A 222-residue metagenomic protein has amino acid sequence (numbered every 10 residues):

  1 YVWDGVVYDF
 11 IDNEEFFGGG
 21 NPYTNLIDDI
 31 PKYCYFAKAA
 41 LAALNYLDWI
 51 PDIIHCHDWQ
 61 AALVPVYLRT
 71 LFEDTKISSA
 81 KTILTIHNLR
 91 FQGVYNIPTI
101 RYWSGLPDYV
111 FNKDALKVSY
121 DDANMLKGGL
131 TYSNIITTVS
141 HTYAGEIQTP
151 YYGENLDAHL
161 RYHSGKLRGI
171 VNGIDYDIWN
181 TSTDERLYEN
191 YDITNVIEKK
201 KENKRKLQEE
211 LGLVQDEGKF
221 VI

Functional and structural regions predicted by a protein language model:
Y1-I222: Catalytic cores of nucleotide-sugar-dependent glycosyltransferases that transfer UDP/GDP/TDP-activated
